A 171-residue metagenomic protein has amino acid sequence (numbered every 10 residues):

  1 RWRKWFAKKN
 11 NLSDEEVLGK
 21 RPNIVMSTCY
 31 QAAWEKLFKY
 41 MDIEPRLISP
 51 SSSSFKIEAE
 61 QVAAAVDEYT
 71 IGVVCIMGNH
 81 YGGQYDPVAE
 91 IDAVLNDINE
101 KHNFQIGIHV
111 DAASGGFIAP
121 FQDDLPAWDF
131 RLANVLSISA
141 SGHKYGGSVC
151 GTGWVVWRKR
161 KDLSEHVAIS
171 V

Functional and structural regions predicted by a protein language model:
R1-C75, A89-A93: PLP-dependent aspartate aminotransferase-fold enzymes
M26-T28, I76, V110, A140-G142: Short His-Asn-centered micro-motif
Y30, N79-Y81, A112-G116, K144: Active-site-proximal loop/turn and secondary-structure-junction residues that shape catalytic pockets, frequently
K36-Y40, Q84-P87, I118-D123, V149-T152: Short acidic, glycine/serine/threonine-rich loops at helix termini
I71, C75, H80, Q84 (+3 more regions): C-terminal, well-structured subdomains that either form a transmembrane helix-short loop-helix hairpin in multi-pass
Y85-D123: Catalytic PLP-binding core of fold-type I/II PLP enzymes
F121-D124, W128-V171: Active-site C-terminal subdomain of aminotransferase-like
